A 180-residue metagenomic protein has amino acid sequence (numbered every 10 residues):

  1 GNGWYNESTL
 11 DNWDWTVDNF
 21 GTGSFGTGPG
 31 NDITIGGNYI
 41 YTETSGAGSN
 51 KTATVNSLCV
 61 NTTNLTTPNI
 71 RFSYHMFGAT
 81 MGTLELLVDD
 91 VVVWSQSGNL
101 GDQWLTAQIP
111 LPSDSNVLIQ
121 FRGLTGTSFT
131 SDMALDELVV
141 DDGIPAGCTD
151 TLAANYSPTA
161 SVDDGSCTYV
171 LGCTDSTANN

Functional and structural regions predicted by a protein language model:
G1-S45: Extracellular glycan-recognition surfaces and repeat-rich motifs
D32, M76-G78: Extracellular acidic, Ser/Thr/Pro-rich low-complexity tracts
N38-Y39, T44-N69, L105-T106: Short beta-strands within extracellular/lumenal beta-sheet-rich domains
G48-T54, T125-G143: Extracellular carbohydrate recognition
V55-M76, L84, N116-T125: Extracellular beta-strand-rich recognition modules
T83-D90: Short, surface-exposed beta-strand/strand-loop-strand elements in extracellular ectodomains
D90-D114: Extracellular carbohydrate recognition and processing domains and analogous Trp-centered ligand-binding platforms
I144-N180: Extracellular calcium-associated, cysteine-rich motifs in secreted modular proteins
